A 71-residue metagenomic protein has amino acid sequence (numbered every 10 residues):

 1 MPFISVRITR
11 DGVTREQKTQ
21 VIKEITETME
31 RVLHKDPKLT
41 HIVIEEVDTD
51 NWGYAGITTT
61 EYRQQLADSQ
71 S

Functional and structural regions predicted by a protein language model:
P2-S71: A domain-level signal for the structural core that forms small-molecule/cofactor-binding pockets and catalytic centers
